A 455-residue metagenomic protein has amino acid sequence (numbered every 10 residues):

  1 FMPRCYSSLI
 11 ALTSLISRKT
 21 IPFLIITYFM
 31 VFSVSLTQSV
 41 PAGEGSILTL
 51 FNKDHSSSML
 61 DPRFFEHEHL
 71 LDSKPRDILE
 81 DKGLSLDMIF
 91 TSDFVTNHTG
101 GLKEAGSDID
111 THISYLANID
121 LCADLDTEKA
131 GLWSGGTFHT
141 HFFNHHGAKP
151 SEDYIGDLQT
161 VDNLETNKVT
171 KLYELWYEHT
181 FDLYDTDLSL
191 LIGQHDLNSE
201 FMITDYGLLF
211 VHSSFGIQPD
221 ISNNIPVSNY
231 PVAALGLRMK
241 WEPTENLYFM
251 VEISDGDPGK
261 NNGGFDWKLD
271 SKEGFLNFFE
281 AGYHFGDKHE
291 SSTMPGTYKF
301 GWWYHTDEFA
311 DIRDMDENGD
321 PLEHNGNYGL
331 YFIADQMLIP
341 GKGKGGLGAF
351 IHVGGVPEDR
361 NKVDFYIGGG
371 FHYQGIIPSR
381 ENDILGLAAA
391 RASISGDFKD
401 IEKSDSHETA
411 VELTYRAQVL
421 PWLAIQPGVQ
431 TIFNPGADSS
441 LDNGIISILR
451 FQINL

Functional and structural regions predicted by a protein language model:
L9, F29, V34-D93, N97 (+3 more regions): N-terminal periplasmic/intermembrane-space "pro-region" immediately following the signal or transit peptide
G43, E68-L86, L125-F138, D182-L188 (+5 more regions): Short loop/turn motifs that connect adjacent beta-strands in outer-membrane beta-barrel proteins
L86-F94, F138-N144, L190-Q194, V251-D255 (+6 more regions): Transmembrane beta-barrel strands of outer-membrane/channel proteins
L116-G256, N361-K399: Outer membrane beta-barrel
D120-C122, E174-W176, G236, F278-E280 (+4 more regions): Membrane-embedded beta-strand positions in outer-membrane beta-barrel channels/transporters
S271-K272, N325, G355-Y366, S404-D405 (+1 more regions): Solvent-exposed loop/turn segments connecting transmembrane beta-strands in outer-membrane beta-barrel proteins
D287-P378: Long, well-ordered mid-to-C-terminal structural blocks that present hydrophobic/aromatic surfaces
N443-L455: Outer-membrane beta-barrel "beta-signal"
